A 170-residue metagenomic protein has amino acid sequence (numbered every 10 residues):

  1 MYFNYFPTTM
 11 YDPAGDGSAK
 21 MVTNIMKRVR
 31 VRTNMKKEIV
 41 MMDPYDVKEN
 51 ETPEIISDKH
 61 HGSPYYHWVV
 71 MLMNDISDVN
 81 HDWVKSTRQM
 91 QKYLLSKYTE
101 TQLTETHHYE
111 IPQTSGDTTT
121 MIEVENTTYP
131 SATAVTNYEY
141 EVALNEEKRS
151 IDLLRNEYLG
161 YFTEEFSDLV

Functional and structural regions predicted by a protein language model:
M1-V170: Cell-surface/extracellular proteins and modules involved in cell-wall/glycan interaction or trafficking/anchoring
